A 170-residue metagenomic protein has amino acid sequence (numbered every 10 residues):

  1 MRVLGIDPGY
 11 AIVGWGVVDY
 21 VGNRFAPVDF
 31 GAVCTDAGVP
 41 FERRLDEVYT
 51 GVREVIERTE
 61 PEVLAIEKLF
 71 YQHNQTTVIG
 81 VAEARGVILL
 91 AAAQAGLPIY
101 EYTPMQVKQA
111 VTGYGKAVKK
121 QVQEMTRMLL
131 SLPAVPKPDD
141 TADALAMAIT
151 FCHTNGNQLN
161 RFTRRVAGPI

Functional and structural regions predicted by a protein language model:
M1-I170: Phosphate- and other anionic-substrate recognition elements at nucleic-acid/protein interfaces
